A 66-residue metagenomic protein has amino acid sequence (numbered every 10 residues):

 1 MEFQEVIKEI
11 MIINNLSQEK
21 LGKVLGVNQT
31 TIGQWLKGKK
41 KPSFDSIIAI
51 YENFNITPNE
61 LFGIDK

Functional and structural regions predicted by a protein language model:
M1-L16: A short, Lys/Arg-rich alpha-helix, primarily the initiator
K8, E19, T30, I48: Residues within the helices of the helix-turn-helix
E9, Q34, E52, F62-K66: Short, charged recognition helix plus adjacent turn of helix-turn-helix-like nucleic-acid-binding domains
M11, G22, Y51: The alpha-helix within a helix-turn-helix
S17, N28-T31, S43, T57: Short coil turns linking two alpha-helices in DNA-binding domains
V27-K41, I64: Recognition helix of helix-turn-helix/homeodomain-like DNA-binding domains that insert into the DNA major groove
D45-E60: DNA major-groove recognition helix of helix-turn-helix/homeodomain DNA-binding modules
